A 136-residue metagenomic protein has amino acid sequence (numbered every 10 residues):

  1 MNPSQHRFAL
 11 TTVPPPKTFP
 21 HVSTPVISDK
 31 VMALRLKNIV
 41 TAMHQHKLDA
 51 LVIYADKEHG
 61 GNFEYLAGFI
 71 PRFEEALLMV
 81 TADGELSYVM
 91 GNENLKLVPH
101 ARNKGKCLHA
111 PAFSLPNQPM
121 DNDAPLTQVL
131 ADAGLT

Functional and structural regions predicted by a protein language model:
M1-T136: A composition/biophysics-driven feature that prefers long, compositionally simple stretches
